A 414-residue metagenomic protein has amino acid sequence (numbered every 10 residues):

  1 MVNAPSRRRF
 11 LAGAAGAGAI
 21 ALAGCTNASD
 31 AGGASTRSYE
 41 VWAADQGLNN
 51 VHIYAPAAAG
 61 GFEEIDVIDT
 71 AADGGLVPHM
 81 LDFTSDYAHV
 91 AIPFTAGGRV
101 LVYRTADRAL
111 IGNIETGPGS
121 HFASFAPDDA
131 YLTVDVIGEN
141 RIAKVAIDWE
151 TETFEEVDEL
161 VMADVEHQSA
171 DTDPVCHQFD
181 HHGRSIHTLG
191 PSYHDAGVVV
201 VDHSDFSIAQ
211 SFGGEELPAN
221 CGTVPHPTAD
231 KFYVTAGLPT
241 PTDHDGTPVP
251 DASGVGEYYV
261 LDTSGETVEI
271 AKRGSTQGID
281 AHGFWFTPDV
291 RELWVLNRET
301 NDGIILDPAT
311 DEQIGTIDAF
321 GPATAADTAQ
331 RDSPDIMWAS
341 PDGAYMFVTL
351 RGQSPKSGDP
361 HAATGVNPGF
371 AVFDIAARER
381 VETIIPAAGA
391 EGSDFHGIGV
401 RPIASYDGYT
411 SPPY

Functional and structural regions predicted by a protein language model:
M1-A17: N-terminal secretory signal peptides and thylakoid transit peptides that target proteins across membranes
V2-P5, D30, E64: Short intrinsically disordered, low-complexity coil segments enriched in acidic
A4, A19, A146-D148: A generic "functional-site adjacency" signal
A14, G33-Y414: Predominantly soluble domains enriched in secretory-pathway, periplasmic, or organellar proteins
A17-A23, F206: Hydrophobic alpha-helical segments of integral membrane proteins
L22-A34: Sec-dependent signal peptide cleavage junction
